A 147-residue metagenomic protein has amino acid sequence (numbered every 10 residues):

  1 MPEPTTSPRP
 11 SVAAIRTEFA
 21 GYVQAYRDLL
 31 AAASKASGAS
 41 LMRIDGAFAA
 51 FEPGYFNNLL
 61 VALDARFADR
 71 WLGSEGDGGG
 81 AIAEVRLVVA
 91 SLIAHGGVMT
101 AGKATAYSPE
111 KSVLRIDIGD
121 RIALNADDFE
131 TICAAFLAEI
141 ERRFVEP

Functional and structural regions predicted by a protein language model:
M1-A47: Charged alpha-helical initiation segments
P4, P8, D45-F48, E52 (+3 more regions): Generic alpha-helical structural element
A13, A20, A83, L87-A90 (+1 more regions): Generic structural signal for well-ordered, non-transmembrane alpha-helical segments in soluble/cytosolic regions
T17-E18, D45-A49, L87-G96: Short, mixed-charge, low-aromatic patches
F19-D28, N57-F67, Y107-P147: Amphipathic, Lys/Arg-enriched alpha-helical patches that create a basic surface for binding polyanionic ligands
A32-G76: Short, contiguous, well-structured surface segments enriched in hydrophobic/aromatic residues
W71, E75, I82, P147: Functional cleft and adjacent loop/helix regions within the main domain that mediate ligand binding or catalysis
G79-A104: Histidine-centered, metal-coordinating catalytic motifs and their short helical/loop contexts
